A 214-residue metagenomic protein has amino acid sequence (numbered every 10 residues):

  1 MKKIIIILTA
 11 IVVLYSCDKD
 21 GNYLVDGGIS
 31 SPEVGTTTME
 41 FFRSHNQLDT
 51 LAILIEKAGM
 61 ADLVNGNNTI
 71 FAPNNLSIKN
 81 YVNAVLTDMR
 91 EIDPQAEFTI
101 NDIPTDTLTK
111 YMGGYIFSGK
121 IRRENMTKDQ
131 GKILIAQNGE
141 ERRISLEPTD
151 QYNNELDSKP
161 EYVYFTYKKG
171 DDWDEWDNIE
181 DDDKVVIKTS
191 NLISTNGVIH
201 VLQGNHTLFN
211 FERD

Functional and structural regions predicted by a protein language model:
M1-C17: Sec-dependent bacterial lipoprotein signal peptides
I6, C17-D214: Mature, structured domains of secreted/extracytosolic soluble proteins
